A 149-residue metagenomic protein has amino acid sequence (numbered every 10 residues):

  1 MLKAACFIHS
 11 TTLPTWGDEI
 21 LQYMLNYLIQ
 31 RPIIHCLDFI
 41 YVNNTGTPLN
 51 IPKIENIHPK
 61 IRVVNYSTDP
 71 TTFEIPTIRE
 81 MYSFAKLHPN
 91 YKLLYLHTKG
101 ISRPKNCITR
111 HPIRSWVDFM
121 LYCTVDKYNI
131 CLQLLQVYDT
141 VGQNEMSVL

Functional and structural regions predicted by a protein language model:
M1-L149: ER/Golgi luminal nucleotide-sugar-dependent glycosyltransferases, focusing on the catalytic module
